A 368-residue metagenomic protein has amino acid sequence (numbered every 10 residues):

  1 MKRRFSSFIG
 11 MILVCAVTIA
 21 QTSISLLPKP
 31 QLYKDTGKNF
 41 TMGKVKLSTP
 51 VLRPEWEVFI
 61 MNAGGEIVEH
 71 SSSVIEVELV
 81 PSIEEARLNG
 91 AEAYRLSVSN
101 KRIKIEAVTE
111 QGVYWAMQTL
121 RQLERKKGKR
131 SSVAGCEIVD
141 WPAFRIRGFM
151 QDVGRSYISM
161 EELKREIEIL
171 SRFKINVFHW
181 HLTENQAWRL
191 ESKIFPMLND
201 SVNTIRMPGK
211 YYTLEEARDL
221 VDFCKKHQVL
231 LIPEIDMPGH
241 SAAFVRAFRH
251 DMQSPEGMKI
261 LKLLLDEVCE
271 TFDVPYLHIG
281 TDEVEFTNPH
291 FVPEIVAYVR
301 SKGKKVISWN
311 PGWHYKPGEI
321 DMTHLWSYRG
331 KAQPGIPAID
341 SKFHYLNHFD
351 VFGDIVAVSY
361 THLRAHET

Functional and structural regions predicted by a protein language model:
M1-S23: Bacterial Sec-dependent N-terminal signal peptides
Q21-P142, C269, I307-N310, E319: Acidic, contiguous N-terminal accessory segments
N89-M258, K262-Y276, E294, Y298: Feature activates predominantly on carbohydrate-active enzymes
G154, T183-N185, D236-H240, D282-V284 (+3 more regions): Active-site beta-loop-alpha junctions enriched in small/polar residues
A242-F244, T287, P317-E319, F349-I355: Histidine/acidic-residue-rich catalytic or RNA/ligand-binding cores of hydrolases and nuclease-related proteins
D266, E270-A332: Gly/Pro-rich turn-and-neighbor structural signature
M322-H324, I336-P337, F343-V351, I355-A357: Polar, glycine-rich mid-to-C-terminal structural blocks that act as macromolecule-binding/assembly scaffolds
T361-T368: Conserved small/polar residues in nucleotide/adenosyl-binding loops
